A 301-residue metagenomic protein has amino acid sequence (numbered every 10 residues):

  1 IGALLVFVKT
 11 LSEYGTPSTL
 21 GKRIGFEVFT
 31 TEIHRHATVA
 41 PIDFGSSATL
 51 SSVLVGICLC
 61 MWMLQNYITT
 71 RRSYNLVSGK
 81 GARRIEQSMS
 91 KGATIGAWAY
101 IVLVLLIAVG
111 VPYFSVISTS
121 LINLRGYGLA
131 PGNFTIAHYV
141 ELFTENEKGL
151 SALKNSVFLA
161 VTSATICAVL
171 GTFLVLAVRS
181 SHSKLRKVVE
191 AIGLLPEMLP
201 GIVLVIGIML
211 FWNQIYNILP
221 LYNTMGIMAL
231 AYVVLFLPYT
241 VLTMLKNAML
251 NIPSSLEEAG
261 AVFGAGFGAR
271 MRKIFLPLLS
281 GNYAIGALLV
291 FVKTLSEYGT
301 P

Functional and structural regions predicted by a protein language model:
I1-Y14, T19, T49-Y67, A93-R125 (+3 more regions): Membrane-water interface segments at the C-terminal ends of transmembrane alpha-helices in multi-pass inner-membrane
G15-P41, G128-G132, Y298-P301: Glycine-rich helix-loop "coupling/hinge" segments at transmembrane-helix boundaries in multipass transporters
G45, E257: Residues within the helices of the helix-turn-helix
I68-Y100: Flexible interhelical linker loops that connect adjacent transmembrane helices in multi-pass membrane transporters
E86-S88, P131, T135, Y139-K148: Juxtamembrane intracellular "pre-TM" segments in multi-pass secondary transporters
I252-L256: Short glycine/proline-centered loop/turn elements that form peptide/ligand docking sites
G260: The alpha-helix within a helix-turn-helix
